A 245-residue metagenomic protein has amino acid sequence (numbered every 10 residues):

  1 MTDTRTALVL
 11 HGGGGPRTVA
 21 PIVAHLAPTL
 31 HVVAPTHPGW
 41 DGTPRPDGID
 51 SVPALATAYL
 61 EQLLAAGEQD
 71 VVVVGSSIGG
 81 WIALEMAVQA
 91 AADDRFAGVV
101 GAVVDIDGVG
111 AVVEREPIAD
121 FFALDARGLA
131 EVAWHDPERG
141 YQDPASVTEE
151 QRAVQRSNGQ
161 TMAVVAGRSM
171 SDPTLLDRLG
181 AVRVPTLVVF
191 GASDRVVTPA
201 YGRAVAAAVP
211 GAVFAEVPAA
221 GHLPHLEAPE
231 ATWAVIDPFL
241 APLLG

Functional and structural regions predicted by a protein language model:
T2-P44: Conserved HGGG/HGGXW glycine-rich cap/lid loop of the alpha/beta-hydrolase fold
V33-V74: Active-site loop/oxyanion-hole signature of alpha/beta-hydrolase fold enzymes
L84, V88, F96-E131: Flexible "cap/lid" loop of the alpha/beta hydrolase fold
E149-D177: Hydrophobic, aromatic-rich cap/lid helix
V182, V188-F190: Short beta-strand/loop motif that positions the catalytic acidic residue of the alpha/beta-hydrolase fold
V184, T198-A206: Short alpha-helix in the alpha/beta-hydrolase fold that links the catalytic acid
S193-V197: Acidic catalytic loop of the alpha/beta-hydrolase fold
A220-W233: Catalytic histidine-centered segment of alpha/beta-hydrolase-like enzymes
